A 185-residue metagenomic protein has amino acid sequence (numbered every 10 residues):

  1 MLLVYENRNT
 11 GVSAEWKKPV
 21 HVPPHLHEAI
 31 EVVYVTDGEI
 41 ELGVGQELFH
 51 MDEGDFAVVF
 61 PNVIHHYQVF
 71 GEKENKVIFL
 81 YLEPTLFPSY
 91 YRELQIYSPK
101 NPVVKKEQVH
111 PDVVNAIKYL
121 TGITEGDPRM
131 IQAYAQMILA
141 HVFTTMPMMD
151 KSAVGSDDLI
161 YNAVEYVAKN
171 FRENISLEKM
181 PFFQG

Functional and structural regions predicted by a protein language model:
M1-L3: Absolute protein N-terminus
N7-S98, D127-P128: N-terminal regulatory/effector-sensing and dimerization cores that precede helix-turn-helix DNA-binding domains
P24-H27, S152, S156, K169 (+1 more regions): Residue-level marker of regulatory loop/turn positions in helix-turn-helix DNA-binding domains and in histidine
L80, T85, K106-A168: An amphipathic alpha-helical interaction segment
Y90, Y97, K106-E107, E178-M180: Surface-exposed loop/turn and secondary-structure junction residues enriched for glycine/proline
N101-P102: A small-molecule sensor/coupling module
M146, K169-N170, N174-G185: Basic/polar phosphate-binding segments, predominantly the helix-turn-helix DNA-binding elements of transcriptional
